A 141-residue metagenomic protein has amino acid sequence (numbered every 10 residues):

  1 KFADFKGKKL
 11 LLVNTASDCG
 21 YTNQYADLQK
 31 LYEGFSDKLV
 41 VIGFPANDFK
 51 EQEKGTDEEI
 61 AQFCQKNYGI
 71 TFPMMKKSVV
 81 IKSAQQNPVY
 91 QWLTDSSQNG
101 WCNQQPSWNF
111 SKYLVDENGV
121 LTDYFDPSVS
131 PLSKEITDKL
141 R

Functional and structural regions predicted by a protein language model:
K1-A3, Y32-E33, Q98-Q104: Surface-exposed acidic, glycine-flexible loop patches that form ligand/cofactor-binding and adhesion interfaces
A3, K8-L10, D18, T22-N47 (+1 more regions): Conserved helix-turn-beta segment immediately C-terminal to the redox Cys motif in thioredoxin-like folds
L10-V13, V40-F44, P73-K76, L114: Structural recognition of the beta-strand scaffold that forms the well-ordered cores of secreted hydrolase catalytic
S17-C19, A46-E51, S78-K82: Short histidine/acidic/glycine/proline-rich micro-motifs that form metal- and phosphate-coordinating active-site loops
N23, D27-K30, G55, E59 (+2 more regions): Extracytoplasmic/secreted proteins, especially bacterial periplasmic and envelope-associated proteins
F49-Q52, K82-S83, T122-D123, P131-L132: Short catalytic/ligand-binding loop motif for oxyanion handling, primarily in non-cytosolic enzymes, centered on
E58-S107: Short, internal strand/loop/helix patches that form the active-site neighborhood or redox-interaction surface
P88-Q91, D95-R141: Thiol-/selenol-based redox modules, centered on thioredoxin-like and closely related oxidoreductase domains
